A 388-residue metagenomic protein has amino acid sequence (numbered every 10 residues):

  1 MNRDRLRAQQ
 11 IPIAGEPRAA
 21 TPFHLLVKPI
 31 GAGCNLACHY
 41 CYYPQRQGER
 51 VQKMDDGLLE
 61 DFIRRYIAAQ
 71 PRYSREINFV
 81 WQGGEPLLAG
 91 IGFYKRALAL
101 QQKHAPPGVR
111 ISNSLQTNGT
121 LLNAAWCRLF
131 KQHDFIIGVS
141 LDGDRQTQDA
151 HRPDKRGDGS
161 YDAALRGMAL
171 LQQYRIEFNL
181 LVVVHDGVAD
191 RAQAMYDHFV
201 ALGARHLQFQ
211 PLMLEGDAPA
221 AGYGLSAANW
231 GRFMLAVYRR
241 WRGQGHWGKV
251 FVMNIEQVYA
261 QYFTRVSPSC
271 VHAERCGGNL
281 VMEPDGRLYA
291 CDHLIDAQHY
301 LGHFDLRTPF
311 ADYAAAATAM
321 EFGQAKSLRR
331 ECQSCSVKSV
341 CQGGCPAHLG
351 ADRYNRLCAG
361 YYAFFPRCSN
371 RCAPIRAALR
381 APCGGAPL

Functional and structural regions predicted by a protein language model:
M1-V27, R72-Y73: N-terminal [4Fe-4S]-dependent radical SAM core
A20-G57: Canonical Radical SAM [4Fe-4S] cluster-binding loop centered on the CxxxCxxC motif and its immediate flanking residues
I30-A37, E85-L88, C276, C332-S334 (+1 more regions): Cysteine-centered iron-sulfur cluster-binding motifs in ferredoxin-type domains/subunits of redox enzymes
E49, Q146-R152, D217-A221: A short acidic, helix-capping loop that chelates divalent metal ions and anchors anionic groups
I63-V80, A89-L212: Radical SAM/AdoMet-radical enzyme domain recognition
D154-D162, A169-C276, V281, D285 (+1 more regions): Radical SAM enzyme [4Fe-4S]-AdoMet core and its adjacent flexible, acidic and glycine-rich loops/tails across
I295-L388: Flexible mid-to-C-terminal extensions adjoining Fe-S/redox cofactors in radical SAM and related proteins
